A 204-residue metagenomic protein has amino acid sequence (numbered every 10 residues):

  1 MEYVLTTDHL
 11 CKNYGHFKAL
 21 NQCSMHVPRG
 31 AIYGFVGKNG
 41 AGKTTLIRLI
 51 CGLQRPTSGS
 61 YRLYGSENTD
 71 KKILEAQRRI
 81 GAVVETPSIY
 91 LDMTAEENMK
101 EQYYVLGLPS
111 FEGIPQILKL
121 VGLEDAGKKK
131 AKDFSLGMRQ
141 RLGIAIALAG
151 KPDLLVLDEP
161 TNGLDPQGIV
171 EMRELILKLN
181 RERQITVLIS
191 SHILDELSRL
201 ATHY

Functional and structural regions predicted by a protein language model:
K38-G42: Walker A (P-loop) phosphate-binding loop of ABC-type ATPase nucleotide-binding domains
C51: Helix-to-loop junction immediately C-terminal to a conserved catalytic motif
G59-T69, E75-A76: Conserved ABC transporter NBD signature motif
K100, Y104, P109-A126: Conserved ABC ATPase "signature" region
L155-E159: Catalytic Walker B motif of ABC-type/P-loop ATPase nucleotide-binding domains
V170-R183: Helical segment within the ABC ATPase nucleotide-binding domain
